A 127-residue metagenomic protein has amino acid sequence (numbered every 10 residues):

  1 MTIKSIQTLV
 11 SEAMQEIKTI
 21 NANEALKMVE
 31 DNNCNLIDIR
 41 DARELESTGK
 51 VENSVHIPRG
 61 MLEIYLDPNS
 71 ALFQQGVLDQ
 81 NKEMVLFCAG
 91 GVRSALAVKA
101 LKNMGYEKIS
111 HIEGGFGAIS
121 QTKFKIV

Functional and structural regions predicted by a protein language model:
M1-C34, A42-E83, V92-V127: Rhodanese-like catalytic fold shared by cysteine-dependent sulfurtransferases and DSP/PTP-type phosphatases
